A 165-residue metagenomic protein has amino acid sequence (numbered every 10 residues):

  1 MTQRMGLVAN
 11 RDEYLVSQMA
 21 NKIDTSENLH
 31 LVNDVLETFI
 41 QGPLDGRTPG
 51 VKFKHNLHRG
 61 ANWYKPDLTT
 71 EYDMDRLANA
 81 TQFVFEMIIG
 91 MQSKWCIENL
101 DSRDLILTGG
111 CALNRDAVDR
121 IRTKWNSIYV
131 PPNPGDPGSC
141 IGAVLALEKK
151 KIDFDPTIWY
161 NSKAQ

Functional and structural regions predicted by a protein language model:
M1-D75, R122-T123, V144-Q165: A short helix-loop
D67, E71, D75, N79-F83 (+3 more regions): Hydrophobic alpha-helical scaffolding
N79-L105: Phosphate/ATP-binding catalytic cores across multiple sugar-kinase/actin-like superfamilies, primarily ASKHA
D104-I121: Glycine-rich phosphate-binding loops at beta-strand->alpha-helix junctions
A112-L113, G135-D136, Q165: Short, glycine-/Ser/Thr-/acidic-enriched flexible segments
K124-S139: Conserved phosphate-binding/catalytic loops in two-lobed NTP-binding clefts
